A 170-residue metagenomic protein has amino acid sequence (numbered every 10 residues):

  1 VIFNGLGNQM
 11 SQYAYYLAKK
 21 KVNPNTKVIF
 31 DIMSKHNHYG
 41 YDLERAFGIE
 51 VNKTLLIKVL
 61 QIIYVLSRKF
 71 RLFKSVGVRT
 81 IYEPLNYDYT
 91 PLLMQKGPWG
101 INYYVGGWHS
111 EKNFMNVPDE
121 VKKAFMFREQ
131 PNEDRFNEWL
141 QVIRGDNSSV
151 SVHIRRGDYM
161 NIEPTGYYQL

Functional and structural regions predicted by a protein language model:
I2-N4, F30-M33, H153-I154: Short His-Asn-centered micro-motif
I2-S11, Y159-E163: A short, glycine/small-residue-rich beta-strand->loop->alpha-helix junction that serves as a flexible
Q12-K19: Short amphipathic alpha-helix
N23-K27, N147-S149: A general structural motif
N25-N37: A short beta-strand-loop structural module common to alpha/beta enzyme folds
H38-L170: Secretory-pathway luminal glycosyltransferase catalytic domains
